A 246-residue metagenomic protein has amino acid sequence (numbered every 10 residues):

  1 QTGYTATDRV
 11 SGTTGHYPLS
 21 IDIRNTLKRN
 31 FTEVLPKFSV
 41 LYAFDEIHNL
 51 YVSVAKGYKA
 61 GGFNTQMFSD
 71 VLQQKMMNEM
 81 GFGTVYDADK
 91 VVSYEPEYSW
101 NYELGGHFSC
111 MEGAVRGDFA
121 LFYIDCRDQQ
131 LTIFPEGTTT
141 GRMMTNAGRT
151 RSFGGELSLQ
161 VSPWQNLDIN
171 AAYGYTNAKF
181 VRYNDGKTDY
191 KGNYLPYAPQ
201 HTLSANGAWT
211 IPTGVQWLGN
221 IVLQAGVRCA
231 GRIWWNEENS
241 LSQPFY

Functional and structural regions predicted by a protein language model:
Q1-D45, F82: Signature of Gram-negative outer-membrane beta-barrel scaffolds
T2-A6, F63-S69, Q129-G137, T176 (+2 more regions): Outer-membrane beta-barrel translocator domains and adjoining extracellular loop/strand segments of Gram-negative
H16-R24, G83-K90, G137-M143, D185-K191 (+1 more regions): Extracytoplasmic loops and strand-loop junctions of Gram-negative outer membrane beta-barrel proteins
T26-V34, Y86, Y94-Y98, A147-R151 (+2 more regions): Short sequence motifs at beta-strands and strand-loop junctions characteristic of Gram-negative outer-membrane
T32, V40-F44, K56, P96 (+3 more regions): Residue-level signature of outer-membrane beta-barrel architecture
V34-V40, K90, W100-L104, F153-L157 (+1 more regions): Hydrophobic, lipid-facing positions within transmembrane beta-strands of outer-membrane proteins
N49-A55, Q66, Q73-N146, R151-F153 (+1 more regions): Membrane-embedded beta-barrel scaffold of Gram-negative outer-membrane proteins
R116-C126, M143-E237: Gram-negative outer-membrane beta-barrel transporters
